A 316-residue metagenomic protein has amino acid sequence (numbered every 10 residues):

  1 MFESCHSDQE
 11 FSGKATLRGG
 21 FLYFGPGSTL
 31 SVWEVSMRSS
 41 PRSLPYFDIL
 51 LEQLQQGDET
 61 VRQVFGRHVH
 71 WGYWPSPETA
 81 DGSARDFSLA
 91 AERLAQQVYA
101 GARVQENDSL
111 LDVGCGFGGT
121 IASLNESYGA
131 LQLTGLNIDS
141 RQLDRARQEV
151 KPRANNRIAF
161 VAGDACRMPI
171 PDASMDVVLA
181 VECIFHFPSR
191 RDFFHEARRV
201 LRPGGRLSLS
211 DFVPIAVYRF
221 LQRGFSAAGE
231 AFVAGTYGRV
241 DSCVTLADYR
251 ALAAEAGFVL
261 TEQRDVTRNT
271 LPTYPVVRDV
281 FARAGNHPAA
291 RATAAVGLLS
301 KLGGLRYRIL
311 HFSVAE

Functional and structural regions predicted by a protein language model:
M1-Q9, Y23-V35: Short, positively charged low-complexity motifs
E34-V64: N-terminal auxiliary segments of SAM/dcSAM-dependent transferases
L89-E106: Conserved alpha-helix/loop element of class I SAM-dependent methyltransferases that forms part of the SAM/SAH-binding
L111-R167: Class I SAM-dependent methyltransferase SAM/SAH-binding core
C166-V177: A short acidic, Gly/Pro-enriched loop at the edge of an enzyme's catalytic core that lines a small-molecule cofactor
R191-R206: A short glycine-rich, Lys/Arg-flanked "PGG" loop and its adjoining helix->strand segment in the class I
S208-A231: Conserved class I S-adenosyl-L-methionine
A231-D248: Acceptor-substrate binding/catalytic loop of class I
